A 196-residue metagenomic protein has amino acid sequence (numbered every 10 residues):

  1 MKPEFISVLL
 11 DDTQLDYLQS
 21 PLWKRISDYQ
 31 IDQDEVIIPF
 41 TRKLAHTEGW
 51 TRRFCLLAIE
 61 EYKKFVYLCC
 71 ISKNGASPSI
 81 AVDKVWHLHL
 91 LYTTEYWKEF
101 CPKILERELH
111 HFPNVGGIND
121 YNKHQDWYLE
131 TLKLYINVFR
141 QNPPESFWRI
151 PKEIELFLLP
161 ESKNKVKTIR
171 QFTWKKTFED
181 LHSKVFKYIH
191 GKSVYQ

Functional and structural regions predicted by a protein language model:
M1-Q196: Acidic, Ser/Thr/Pro-rich intrinsically disordered cytosolic tails and loops of eukaryotic transmembrane proteins
